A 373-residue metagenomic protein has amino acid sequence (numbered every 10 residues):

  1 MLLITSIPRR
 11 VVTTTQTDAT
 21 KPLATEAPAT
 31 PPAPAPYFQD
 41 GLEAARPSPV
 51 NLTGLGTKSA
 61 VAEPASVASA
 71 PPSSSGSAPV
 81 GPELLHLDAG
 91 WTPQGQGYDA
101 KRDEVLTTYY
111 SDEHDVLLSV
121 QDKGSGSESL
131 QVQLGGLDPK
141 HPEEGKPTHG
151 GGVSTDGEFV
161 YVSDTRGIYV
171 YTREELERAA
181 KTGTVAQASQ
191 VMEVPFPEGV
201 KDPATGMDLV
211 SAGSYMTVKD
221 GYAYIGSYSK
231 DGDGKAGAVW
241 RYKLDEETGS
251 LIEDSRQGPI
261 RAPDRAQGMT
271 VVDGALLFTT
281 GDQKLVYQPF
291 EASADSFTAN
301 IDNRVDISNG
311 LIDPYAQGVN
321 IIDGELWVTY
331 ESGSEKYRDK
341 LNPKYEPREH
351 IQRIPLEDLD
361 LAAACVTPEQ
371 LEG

Functional and structural regions predicted by a protein language model:
M1-S69, S73: Low-complexity, intrinsically disordered export/secretion signals at extreme N-termini
P82-V116: Beta-strand-rich domains and repeat architectures in extracellular enzymes and scaffolds, especially beta-propellers
G90-G97, E143-G152, P195-V218, A262-T270 (+1 more regions): Repeated scaffold domains used in trafficking and secretory/extracellular systems, primarily beta-propellers
K101-D103, G157-E158, D220-Y222, D273-A275 (+1 more regions): Short coil/turn segments that connect the beta-strands within blades of beta-propeller domains
S111, F159, R166, E174 (+3 more regions): Residue-level signature of beta-propeller blades and closely related beta-rich strand-turn architectures in secreted
V116-G124, R173-S189, A236-E246, Y287-S296 (+1 more regions): Beta-propeller blade signature
K123-E158: Blade-loop segments of beta-propeller domains
R256-A299, N309, Y315: Loop/turn-rich, solvent-exposed surfaces of beta-rich toroidal or solenoidal domains
